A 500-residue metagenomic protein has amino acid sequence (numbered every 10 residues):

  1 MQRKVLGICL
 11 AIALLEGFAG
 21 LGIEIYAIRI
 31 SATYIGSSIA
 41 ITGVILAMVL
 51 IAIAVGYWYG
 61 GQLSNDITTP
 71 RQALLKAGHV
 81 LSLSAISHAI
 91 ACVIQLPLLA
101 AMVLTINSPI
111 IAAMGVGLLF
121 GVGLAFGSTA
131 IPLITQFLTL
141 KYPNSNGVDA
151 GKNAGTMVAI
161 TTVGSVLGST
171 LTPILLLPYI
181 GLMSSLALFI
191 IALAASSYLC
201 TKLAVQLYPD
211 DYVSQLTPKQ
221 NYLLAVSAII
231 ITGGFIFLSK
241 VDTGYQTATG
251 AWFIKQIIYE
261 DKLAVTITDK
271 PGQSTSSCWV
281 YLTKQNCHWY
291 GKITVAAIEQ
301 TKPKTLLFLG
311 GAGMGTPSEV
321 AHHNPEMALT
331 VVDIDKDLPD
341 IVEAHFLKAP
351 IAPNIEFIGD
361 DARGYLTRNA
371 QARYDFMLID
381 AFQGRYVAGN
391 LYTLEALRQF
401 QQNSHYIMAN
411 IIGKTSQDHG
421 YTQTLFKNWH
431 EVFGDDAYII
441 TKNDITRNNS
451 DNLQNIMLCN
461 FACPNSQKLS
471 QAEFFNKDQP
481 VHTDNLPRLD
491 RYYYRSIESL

Functional and structural regions predicted by a protein language model:
M1-F253, Y259-E260, E299-T305, G311 (+12 more regions): Alpha-helical transmembrane segments of multi-pass membrane proteins
K262-K270: Short, aliphatic-rich beta-strand segments
G272-W279, I407-I411: Acidic/histidine-rich, surface-exposed loop or edge segments in extracytoplasmic proteins
C278-K292: Conserved SAM-binding loop and adjacent beta-strand
C278-L282, A381-Y386: Acidic/glycine-enriched edge-of-secondary-structure segments
H288-P303: Conserved alpha-helix/loop element of class I SAM-dependent methyltransferases that forms part of the SAM/SAH-binding
I293, G313, K336-L338, K348-A349: Mature, Sec-exported extracytoplasmic domains of Gram-positive
N448-L500: SAM/dcSAM-binding transferase cores
